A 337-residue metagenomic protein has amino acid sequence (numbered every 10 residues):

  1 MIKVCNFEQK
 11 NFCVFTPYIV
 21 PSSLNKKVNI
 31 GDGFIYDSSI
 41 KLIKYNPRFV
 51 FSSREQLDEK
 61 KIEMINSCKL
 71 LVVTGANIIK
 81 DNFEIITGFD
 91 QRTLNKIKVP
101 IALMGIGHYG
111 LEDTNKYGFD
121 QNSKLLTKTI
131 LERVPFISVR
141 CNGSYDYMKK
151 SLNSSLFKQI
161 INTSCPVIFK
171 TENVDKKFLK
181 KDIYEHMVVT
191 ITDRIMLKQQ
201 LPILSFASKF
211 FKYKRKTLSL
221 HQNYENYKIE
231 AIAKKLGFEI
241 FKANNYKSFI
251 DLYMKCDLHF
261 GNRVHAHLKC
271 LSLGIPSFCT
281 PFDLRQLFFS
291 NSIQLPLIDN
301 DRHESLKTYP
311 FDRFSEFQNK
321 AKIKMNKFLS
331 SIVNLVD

Functional and structural regions predicted by a protein language model:
M1-D337: Active-site anion-handling motifs in enzyme catalytic cores
